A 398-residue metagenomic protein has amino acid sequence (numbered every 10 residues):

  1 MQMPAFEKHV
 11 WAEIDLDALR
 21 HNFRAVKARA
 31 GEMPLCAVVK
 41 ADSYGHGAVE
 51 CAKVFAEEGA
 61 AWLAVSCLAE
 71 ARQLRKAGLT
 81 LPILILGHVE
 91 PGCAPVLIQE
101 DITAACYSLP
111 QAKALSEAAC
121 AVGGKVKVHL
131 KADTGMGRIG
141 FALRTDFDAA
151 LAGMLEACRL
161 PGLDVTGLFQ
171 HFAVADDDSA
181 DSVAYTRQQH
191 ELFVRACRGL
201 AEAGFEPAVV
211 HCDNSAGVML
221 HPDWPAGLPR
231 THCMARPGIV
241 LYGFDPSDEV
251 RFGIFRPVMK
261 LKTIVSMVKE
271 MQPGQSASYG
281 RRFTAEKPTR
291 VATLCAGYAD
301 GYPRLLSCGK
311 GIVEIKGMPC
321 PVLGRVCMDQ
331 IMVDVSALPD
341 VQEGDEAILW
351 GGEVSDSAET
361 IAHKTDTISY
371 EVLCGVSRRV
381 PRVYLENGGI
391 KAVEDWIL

Functional and structural regions predicted by a protein language model:
M1-T103, L109, E117, D164 (+1 more regions): A charged N-terminal "starter" segment
E7, A41-E58, K76, K113-K127 (+2 more regions): Active-site loop/helix belt of alpha/beta enzymes
L19, L74, L168, V265 (+1 more regions): Residue-level signal for inorganic ion chemistry
C36, K127-H129, G167, P321: Hydrophobic "anchor" residues on beta-strands that sit immediately upstream of conserved functional sites
V39-A41, C67-L68, H88, Y107-L109 (+10 more regions): Fold-independent oxyanion-binding glycine-rich loops and adjacent beta-strand/coil segments at enzyme active sites
T263-V265, C320-P321: Small-residue-enriched segments and motifs
E270-L398: C-terminal accessory subdomain/extension
